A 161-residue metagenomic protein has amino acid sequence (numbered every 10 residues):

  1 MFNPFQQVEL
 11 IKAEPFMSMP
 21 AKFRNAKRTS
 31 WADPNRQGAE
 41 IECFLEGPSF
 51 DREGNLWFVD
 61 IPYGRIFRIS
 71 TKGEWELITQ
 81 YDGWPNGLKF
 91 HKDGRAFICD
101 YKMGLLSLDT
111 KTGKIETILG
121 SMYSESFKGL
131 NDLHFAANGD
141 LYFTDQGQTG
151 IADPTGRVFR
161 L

Functional and structural regions predicted by a protein language model:
M1-L161: Sequence-structural signature of mature extracellular/luminal beta-sheet repeat domains, prominently beta-propellers
